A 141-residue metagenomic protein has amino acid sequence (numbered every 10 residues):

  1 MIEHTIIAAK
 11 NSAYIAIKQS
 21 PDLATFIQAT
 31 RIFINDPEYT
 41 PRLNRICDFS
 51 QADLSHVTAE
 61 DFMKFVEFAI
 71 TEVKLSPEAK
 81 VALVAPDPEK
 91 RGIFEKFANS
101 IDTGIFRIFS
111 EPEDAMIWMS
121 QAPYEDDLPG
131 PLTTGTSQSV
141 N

Functional and structural regions predicted by a protein language model:
M1-N141: Amphipathic, Lys/Arg-enriched alpha-helical "gate/interface" segment within cytosolic domains that mediates
